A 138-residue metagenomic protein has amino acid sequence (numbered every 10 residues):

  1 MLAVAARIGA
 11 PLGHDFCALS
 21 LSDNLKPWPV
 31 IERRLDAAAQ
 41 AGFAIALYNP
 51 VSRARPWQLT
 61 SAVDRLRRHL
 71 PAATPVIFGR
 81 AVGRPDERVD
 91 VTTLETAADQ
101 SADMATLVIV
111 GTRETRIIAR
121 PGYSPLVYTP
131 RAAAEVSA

Functional and structural regions predicted by a protein language model:
M1-A41: Class I SAM-dependent methyltransferase SAM-binding "motif I" and its flanking Rossmann-like core
Q40-A138: A contiguous loop/helix-start segment that scaffolds small-molecule binding in enzyme catalytic cores
